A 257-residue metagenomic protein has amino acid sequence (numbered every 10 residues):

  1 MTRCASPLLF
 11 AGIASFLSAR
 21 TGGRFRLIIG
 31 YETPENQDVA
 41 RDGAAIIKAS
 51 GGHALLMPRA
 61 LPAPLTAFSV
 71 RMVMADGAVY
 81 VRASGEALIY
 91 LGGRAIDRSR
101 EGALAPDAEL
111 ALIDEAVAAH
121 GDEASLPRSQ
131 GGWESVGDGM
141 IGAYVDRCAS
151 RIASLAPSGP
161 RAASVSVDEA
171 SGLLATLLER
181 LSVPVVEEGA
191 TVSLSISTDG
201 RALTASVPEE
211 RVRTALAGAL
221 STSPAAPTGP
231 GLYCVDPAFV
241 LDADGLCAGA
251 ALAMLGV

Functional and structural regions predicted by a protein language model:
T2-C4, L91-A190, P208, S223-P224: Gly/Ser/Thr-enriched, mixed-charge loops and adjacent short helices that form phosphate/oxyanion-binding elements
L9-I28, R151-R161: Glycine-rich phosphate/diphosphate-binding loops that line cofactor/substrate pockets in enzymes
F10, N36, A40, A44 (+2 more regions): Short, highly selective alpha-helical patches that border small-molecule cofactor pockets in redox/cofactor-processing
R20-G22, V70-V73, E86-L88, L155-P160 (+4 more regions): Solvent-exposed alpha-helices and their adjacent loops that cap or buttress functional pockets in soluble metabolic
G22-R100, A190-S193: Ferredoxin-reductase
I29, T66, V79, C148 (+2 more regions): Buried hydrophobic positions in well-ordered alpha/beta secondary-structure cores of metabolic enzymes
I29-Y31, L55-R59, Y80-V81, V167-E169 (+5 more regions): General beta-strand structural signal in soluble alpha/beta enzymes
V192, S197-V257: Phosphate-binding and adjacent anionic-ligand microenvironments
